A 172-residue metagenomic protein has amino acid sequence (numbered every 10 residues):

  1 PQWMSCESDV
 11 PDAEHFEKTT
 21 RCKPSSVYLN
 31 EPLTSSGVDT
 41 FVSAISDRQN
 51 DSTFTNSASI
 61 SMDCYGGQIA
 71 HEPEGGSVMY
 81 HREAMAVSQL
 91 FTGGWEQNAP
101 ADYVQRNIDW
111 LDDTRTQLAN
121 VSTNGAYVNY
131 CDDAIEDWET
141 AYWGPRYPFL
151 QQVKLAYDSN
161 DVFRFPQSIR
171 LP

Functional and structural regions predicted by a protein language model:
P1-P172: Soluble FAD-dependent oxygen oxidases
